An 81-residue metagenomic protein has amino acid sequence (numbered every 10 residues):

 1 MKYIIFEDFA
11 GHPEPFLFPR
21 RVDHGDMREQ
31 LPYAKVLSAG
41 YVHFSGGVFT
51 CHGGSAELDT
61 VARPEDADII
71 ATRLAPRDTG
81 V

Functional and structural regions predicted by a protein language model:
M1-V81: Intrinsic low-complexity, intrinsically disordered or marginally ordered coil/linker segments
